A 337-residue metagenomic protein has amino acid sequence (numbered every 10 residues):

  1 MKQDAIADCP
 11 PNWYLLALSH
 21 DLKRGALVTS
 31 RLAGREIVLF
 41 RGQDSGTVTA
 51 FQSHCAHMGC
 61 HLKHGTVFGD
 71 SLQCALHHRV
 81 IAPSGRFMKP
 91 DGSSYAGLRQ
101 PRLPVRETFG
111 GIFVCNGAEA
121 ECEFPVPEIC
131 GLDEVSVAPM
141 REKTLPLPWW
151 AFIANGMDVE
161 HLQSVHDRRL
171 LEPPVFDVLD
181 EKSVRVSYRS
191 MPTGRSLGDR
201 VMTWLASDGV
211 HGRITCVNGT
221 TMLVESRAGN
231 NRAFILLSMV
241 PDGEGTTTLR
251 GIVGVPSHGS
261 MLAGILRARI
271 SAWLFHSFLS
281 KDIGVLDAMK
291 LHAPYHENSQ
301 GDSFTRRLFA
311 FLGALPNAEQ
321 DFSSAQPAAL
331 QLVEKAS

Functional and structural regions predicted by a protein language model:
M1-N12: Hydrophobic, proline/glycine-rich low-complexity stretches
A5-I6, T29, P104-R106, M239-P241 (+1 more regions): A general structural signal for short secondary-structure junctions and capping/turn motifs
D8-C9, L32, L98, E107 (+3 more regions): A generic structural signal for short, non-catalytic loop/turn and secondary-structure boundary residues
P10-L15, S19-K23, P83-P90, G156-V159 (+1 more regions): Short Pro/Gly-enriched beta-strand edge/turn motifs at strand-loop
W13, E36, G111, S183 (+1 more regions): A residue-level signal for beta-strand positions that form part of recognition/binding surfaces within mature
W13, G25-T29, E36, R102 (+4 more regions): Short, acidic/polar N-cap/turn motifs at the starts of alpha helices
A17-L132, S337: Rieske [2Fe-2S] iron-sulfur-binding domain
T47, A120, F124-S337: C-terminal catalytic domain of Rieske-type non-heme iron oxygenases
